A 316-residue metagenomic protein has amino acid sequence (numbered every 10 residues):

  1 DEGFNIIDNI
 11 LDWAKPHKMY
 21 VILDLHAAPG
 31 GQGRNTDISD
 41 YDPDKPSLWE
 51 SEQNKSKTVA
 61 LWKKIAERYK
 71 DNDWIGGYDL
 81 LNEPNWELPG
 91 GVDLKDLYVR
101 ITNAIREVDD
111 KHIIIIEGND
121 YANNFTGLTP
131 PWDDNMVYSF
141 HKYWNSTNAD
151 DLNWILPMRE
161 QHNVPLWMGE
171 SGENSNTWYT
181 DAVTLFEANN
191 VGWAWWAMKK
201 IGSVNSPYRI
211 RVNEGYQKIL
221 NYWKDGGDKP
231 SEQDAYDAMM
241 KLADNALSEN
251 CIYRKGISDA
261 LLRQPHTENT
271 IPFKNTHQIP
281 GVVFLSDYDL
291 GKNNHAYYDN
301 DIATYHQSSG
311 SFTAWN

Functional and structural regions predicted by a protein language model:
D1-G77, L97-A104: An active-site-proximal structural segment forming one wall of the substrate-binding cleft that immediately precedes
K45-P46, F140, W195, P280 (+1 more regions): Generic secondary-structure boundary/loop-capping signal
L48-W49, V204, Y297: Short clusters of hydrophobic/aromatic residues that line enzyme substrate/ligand-binding pockets
V59-K63, E67-K200, N205-L220: Extracellular glycoside hydrolase catalytic/binding regions
W178-D181, L185-Q278, I302: Aromatic-rich peripheral "rim/lid" segments of glycoside hydrolase catalytic domains that contact and position glycan
I257-N316: Extracytoplasmic
